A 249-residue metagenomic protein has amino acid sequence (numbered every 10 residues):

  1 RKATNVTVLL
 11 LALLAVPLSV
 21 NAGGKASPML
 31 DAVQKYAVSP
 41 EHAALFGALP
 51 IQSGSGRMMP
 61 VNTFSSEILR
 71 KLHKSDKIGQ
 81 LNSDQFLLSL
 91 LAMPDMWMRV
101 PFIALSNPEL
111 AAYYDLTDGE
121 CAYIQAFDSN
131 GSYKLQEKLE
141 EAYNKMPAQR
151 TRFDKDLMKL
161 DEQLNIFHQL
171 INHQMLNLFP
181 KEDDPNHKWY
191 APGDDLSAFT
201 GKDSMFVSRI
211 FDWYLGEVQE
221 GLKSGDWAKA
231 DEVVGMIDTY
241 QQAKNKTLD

Functional and structural regions predicted by a protein language model:
K2-T7: Bacterial N-terminal signal peptides that target proteins for export
V8-P17: Bacterial N-terminal signal peptides
V20-D249: Soluble extramembrane regions of membrane proteins in the secretory/endomembrane system
